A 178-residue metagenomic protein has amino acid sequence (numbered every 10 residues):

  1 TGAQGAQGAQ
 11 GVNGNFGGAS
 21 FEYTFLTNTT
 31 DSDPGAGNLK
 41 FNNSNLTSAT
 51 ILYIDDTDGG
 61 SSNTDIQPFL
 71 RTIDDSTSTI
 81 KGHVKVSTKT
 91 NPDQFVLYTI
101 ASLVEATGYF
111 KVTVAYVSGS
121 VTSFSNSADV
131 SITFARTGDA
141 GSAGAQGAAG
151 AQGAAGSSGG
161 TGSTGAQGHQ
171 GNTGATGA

Functional and structural regions predicted by a protein language model:
G2-F25, S131-G177: Collagen/collagen-like triple-helix recognition
F16-D93, A128, I132, T137: Acidic, glycine-rich low-complexity segments with interspersed aromatic residues
D31, G108, S120-T122: Residue-level signal for secondary-structure boundary sites
S87-K89, A101, G119: Short beta-turn/strand-loop junction motif enriched in small, turn-promoting residues
F95-V104: Short beta-strand-centered aromatic/proline hotspots
L97, K111, D129-S131: Well-ordered beta-strand positions in beta-sheet-rich domains
V104-V117: Short, solvent-exposed secondary-structure boundary/capping segments
A115-D139: Basic, polyanion-binding surface patches
